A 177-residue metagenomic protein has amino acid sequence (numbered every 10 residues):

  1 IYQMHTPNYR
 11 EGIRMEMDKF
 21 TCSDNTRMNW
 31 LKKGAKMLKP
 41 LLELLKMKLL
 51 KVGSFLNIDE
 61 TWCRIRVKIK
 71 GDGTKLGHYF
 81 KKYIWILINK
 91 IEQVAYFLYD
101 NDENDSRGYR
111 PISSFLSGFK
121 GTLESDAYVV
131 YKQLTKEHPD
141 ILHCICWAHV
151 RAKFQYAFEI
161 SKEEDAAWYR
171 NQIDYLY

Functional and structural regions predicted by a protein language model:
I1-Y177: Catalytic center-proximal scaffold of phosphoryl-transfer enzymes
